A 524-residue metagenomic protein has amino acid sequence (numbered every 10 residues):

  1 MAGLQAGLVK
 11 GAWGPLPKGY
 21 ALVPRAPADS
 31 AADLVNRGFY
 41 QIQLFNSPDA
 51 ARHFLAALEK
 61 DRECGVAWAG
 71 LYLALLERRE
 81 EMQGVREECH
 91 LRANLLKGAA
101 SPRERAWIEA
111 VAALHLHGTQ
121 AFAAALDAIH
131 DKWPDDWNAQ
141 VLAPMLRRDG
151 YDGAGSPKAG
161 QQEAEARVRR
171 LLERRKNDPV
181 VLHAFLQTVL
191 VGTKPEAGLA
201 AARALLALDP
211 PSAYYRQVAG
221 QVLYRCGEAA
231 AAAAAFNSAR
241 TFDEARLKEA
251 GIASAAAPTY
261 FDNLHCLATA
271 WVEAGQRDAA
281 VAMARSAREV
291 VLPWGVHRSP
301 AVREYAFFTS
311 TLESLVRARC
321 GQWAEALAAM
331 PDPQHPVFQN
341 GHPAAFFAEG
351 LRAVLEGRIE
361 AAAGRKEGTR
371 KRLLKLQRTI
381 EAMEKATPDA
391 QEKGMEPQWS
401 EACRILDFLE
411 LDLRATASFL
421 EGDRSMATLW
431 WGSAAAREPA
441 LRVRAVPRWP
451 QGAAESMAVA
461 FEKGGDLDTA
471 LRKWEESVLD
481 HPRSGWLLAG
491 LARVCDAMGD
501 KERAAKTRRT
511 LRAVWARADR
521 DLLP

Functional and structural regions predicted by a protein language model:
P27-A56, I108-G118, L413, A417: Alpha-helical segment of the N-proximal tetratricopeptide repeat
S30, E63-G65, D135-A139, D178-P179 (+6 more regions): Residue-level recognition of tetratricopeptide repeat
N36, G70, E104, I108-V111 (+11 more regions): "A position-specific structural signal for the A-helix of alpha-solenoid helical repeats
Q41, L75, A113, R147 (+9 more regions): Residue at a conserved register position within TPR or TPR-like alpha-solenoid repeats
L44-F45, R78, L116-H117, G150 (+9 more regions): Structural motif corresponding to the intra-repeat A-B loop/turn of tetratricopeptide repeats
E59, N94, D131, A166-R169 (+10 more regions): Amphipathic alpha-helical segments of tetratricopeptide repeats
G65, Y72, L76-E77, M82-L96 (+5 more regions): TPR/TPR-like (Sel1-like) alpha-helical repeat modules
